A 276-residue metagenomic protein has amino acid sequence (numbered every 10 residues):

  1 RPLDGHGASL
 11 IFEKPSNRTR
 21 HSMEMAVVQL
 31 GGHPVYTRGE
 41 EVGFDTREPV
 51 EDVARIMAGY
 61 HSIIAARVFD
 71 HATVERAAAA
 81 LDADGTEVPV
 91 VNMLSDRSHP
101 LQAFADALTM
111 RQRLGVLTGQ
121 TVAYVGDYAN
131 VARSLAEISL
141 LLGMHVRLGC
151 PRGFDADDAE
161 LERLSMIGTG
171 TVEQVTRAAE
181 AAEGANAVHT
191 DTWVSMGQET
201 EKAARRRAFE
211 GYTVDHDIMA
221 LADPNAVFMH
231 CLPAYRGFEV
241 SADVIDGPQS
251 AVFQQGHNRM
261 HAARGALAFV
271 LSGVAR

Functional and structural regions predicted by a protein language model:
P2-G7, T118-Q120, N225: Phosphate-coordination loops involved in phosphoryl transfer and adenosine-cofactor binding
L3-R111, R236: Phosphate/diphosphate ligand-binding glycine-rich loop within oxidoreductases
H6, H61, G184-A185, P248: Short, well-ordered alpha-helix to beta-strand connector turns
E13-A26, Q112-T190: Glycine-rich phosphate/diphosphate-binding loop of Rossmann-like nucleotide-binding domains
T73-S95, T200-A222, P248-Q249: A short, gly/pro- and small-residue-rich
S165-D243: Rossmann-like adenosine-cofactor binding region
N225-A226, C231-R276: Adenosine-phosphate binding glycine-rich loop
